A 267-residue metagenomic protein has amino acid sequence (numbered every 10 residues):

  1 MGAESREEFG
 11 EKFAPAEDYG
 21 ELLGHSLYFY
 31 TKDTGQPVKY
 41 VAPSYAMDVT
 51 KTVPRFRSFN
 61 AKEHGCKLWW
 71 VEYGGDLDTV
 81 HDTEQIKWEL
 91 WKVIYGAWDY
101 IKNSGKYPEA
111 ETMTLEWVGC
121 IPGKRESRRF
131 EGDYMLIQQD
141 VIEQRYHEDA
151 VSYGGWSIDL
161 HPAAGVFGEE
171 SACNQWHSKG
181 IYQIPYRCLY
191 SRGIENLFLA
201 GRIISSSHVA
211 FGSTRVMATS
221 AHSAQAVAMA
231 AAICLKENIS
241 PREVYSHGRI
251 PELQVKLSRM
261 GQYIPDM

Functional and structural regions predicted by a protein language model:
M1-M267: Flavin (FAD/FMN)-binding glycine-rich loop and adjacent Rossmann-like elements that form
